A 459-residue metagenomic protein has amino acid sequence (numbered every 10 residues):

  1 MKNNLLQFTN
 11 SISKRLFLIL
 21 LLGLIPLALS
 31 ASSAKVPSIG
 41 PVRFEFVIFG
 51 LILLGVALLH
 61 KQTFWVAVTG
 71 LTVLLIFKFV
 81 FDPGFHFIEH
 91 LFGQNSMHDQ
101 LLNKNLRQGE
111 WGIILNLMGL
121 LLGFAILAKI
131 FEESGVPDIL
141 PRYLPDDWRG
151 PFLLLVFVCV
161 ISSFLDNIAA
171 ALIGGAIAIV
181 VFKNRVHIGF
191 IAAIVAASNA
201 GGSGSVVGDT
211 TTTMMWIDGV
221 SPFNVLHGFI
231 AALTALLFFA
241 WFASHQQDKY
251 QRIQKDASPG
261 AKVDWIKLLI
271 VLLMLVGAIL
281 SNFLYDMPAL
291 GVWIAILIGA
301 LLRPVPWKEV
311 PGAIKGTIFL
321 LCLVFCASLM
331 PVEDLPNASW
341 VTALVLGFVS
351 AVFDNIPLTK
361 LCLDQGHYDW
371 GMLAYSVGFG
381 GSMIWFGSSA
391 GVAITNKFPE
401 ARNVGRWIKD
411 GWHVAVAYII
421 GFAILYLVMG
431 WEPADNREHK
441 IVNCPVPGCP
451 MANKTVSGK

Functional and structural regions predicted by a protein language model:
M1-A31: N-terminal secretory/membrane targeting signals
L5, I25-K35, F81-N105, L335-P336 (+2 more regions): Low-complexity, proline/glycine-enriched hydrophobic segments characteristic of transmembrane helices
S13, L127, E133-V136, N184-I188 (+5 more regions): Juxtamembrane and boundary regions of transmembrane helices in multi-pass small-molecule transporters and channels
P41-F46, I113-L117, Y143-V156, F182-A192 (+3 more regions): Membrane-interfacial loop-to-helix junctions in multi-pass transporters
V42-L54, H60-S96, I114-I126, K267-L275 (+2 more regions): Hydrophobic mid-bilayer segments of alpha-helices in multi-pass membrane transport proteins, especially secondary
L101-G135, L155-S163, V305-A351: Core transmembrane alpha-helical segments of multi-pass membrane transporters/permeases
R149-S203, M214-D218, K360-Y375, E400-N403 (+1 more regions): Hydrophobic transmembrane alpha-helices that form the pore/transport pathway of multi-pass ion and small-solute
V271-Y368, P445-C449, N453: Transmembrane helical segments that form the transport core of multi-pass membrane transport proteins
